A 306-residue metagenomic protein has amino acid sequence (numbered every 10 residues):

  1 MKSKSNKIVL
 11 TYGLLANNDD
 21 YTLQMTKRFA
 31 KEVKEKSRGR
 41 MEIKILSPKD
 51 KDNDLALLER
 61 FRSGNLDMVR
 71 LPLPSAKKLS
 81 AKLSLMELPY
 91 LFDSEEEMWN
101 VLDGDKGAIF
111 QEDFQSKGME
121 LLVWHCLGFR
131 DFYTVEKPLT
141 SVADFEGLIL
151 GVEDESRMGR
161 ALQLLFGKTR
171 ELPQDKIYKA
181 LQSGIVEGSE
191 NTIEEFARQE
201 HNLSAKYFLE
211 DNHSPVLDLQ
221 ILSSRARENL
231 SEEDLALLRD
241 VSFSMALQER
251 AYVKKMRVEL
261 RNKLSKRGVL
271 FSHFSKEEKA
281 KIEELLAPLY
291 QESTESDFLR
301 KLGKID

Functional and structural regions predicted by a protein language model:
M1-E96, K106, F114-D306: N-terminal secretory/targeting leader peptides
F110: Basic, amphipathic alpha-helical recognition segments used for DNA target recognition
